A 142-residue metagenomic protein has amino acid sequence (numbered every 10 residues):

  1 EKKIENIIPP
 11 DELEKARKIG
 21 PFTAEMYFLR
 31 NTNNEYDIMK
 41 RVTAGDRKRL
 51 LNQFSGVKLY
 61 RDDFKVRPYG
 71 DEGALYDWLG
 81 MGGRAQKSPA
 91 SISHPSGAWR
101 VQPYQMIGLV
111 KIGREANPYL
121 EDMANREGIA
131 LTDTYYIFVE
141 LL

Functional and structural regions predicted by a protein language model:
K2-L142: Charged regulatory segments coupled to nucleotide-binding catalytic modules in large multidomain enzymes
